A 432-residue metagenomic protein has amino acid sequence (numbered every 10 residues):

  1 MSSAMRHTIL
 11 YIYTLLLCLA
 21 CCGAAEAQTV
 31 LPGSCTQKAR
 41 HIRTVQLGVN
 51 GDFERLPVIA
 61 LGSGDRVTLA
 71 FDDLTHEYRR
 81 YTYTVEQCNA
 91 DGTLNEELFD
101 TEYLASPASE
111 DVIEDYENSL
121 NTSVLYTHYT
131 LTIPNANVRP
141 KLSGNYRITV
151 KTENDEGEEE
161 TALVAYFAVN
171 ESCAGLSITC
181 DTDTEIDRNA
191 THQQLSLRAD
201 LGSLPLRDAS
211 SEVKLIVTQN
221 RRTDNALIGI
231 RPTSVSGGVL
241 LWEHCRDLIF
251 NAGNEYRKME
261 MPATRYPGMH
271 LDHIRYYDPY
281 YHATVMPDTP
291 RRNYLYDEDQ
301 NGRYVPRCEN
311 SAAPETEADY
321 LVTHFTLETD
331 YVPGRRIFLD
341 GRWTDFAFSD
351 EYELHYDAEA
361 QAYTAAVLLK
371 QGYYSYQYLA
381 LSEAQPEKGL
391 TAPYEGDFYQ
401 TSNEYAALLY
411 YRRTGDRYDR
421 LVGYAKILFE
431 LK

Functional and structural regions predicted by a protein language model:
M1-V30: Bacterial Sec-dependent N-terminal signal peptides
Q28-L61, E171-I186, E298-A312: Short, compositionally biased P/S/T/A/G/V-rich stretches that sit at domain boundaries
T36, V169-H192, F398-G423: Low-complexity, Pro/Ser/Thr- and charge-rich linker/hinge segments at domain boundaries
Q37-N89, R188-L201, A312-F325: Contiguous beta-strand segments within globular domains
A90-G92, V138, T152-A162, T264-M269 (+1 more regions): Short acidic/polar inter-strand loop motif in beta-rich domains
S106-Y129, T223-I230, H324-K370, E383-Y410: Aromatic-rich carbohydrate-binding modules that target alpha-glucans
L125-E153: Ligand-binding face of N-terminal immunoglobulin V-set domains in extracellular IgSF glycoproteins
A283-P333, L421-K432: Basic K/R-rich, polyanion-interacting modules in nucleoproteins and related proteins
